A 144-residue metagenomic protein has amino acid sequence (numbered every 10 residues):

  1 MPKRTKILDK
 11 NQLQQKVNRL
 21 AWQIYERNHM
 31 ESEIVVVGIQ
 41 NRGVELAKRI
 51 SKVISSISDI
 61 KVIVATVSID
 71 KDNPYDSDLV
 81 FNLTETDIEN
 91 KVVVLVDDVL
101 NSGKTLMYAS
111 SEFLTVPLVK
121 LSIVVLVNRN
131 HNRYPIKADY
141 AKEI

Functional and structural regions predicted by a protein language model:
M1-I144: PRPP-associated nucleotide enzymes
